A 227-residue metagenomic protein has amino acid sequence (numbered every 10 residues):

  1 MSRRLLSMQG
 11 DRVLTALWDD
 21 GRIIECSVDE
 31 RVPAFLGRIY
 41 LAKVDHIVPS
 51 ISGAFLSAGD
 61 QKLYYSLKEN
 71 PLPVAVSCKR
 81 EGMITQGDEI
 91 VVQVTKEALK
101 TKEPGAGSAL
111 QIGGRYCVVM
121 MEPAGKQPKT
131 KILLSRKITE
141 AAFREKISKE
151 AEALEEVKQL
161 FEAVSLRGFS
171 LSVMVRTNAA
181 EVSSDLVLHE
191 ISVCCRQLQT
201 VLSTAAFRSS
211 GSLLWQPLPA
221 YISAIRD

Functional and structural regions predicted by a protein language model:
M1-D227: Single-stranded RNA-binding surfaces
